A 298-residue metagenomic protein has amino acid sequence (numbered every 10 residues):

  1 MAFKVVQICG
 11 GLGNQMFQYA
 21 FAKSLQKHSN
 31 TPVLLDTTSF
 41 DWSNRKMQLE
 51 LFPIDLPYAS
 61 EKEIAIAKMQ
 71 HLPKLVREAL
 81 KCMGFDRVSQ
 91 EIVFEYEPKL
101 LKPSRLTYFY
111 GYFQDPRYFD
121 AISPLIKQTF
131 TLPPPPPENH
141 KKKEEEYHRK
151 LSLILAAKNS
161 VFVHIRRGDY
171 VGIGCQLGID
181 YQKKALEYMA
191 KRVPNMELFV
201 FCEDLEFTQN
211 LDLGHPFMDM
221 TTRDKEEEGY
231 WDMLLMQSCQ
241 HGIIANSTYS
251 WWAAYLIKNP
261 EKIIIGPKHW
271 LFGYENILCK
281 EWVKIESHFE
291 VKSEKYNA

Functional and structural regions predicted by a protein language model:
M1-V5: Extreme N-terminal starter segment of soluble prokaryotic enzymes
Q7-F17, G174: A short, glycine/small-residue-rich beta-strand->loop->alpha-helix junction that serves as a flexible
L12, A190-I277, W282: Donor-binding and catalytic core of enzymes assembling or modifying cell-surface/extracellular glycoconjugates
Q18-L25: Short amphipathic alpha-helix
T31-W42: A short beta-strand-loop structural module common to alpha/beta enzyme folds
S43-V193, A298: Secretory-pathway luminal glycosyltransferase catalytic domains
F272-A298: Leloir-type glycosyltransferase catalytic cores
